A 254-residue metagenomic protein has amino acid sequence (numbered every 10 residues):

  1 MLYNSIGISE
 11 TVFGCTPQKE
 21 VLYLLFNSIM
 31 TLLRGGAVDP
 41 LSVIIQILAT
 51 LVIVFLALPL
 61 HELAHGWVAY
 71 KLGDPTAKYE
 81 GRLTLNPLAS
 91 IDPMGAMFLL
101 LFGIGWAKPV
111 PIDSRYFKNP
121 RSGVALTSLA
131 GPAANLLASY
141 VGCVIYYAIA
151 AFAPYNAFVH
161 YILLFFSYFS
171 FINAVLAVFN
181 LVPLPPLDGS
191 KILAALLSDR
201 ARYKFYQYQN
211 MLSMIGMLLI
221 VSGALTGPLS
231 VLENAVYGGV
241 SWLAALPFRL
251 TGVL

Functional and structural regions predicted by a protein language model:
L2-L254: Hydrophobic transmembrane alpha-helices and their immediate loop junctions in multi-pass integral membrane proteins
